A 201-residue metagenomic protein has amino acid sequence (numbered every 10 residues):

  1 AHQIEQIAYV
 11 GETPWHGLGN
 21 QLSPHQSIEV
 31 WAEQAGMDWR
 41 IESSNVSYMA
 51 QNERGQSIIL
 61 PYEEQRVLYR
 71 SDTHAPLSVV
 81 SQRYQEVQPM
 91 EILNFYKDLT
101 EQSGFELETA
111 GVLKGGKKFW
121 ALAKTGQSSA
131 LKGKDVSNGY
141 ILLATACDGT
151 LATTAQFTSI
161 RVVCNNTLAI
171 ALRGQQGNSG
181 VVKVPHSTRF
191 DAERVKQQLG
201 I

Functional and structural regions predicted by a protein language model:
A1-F95: Feature for intrinsically disordered/low-complexity regulatory segments and propeptides
T73-P76, T100-G104: Short, solvent-exposed loop/edge-beta patches enriched in aromatic
N94-F95, E101-I201: Intrinsic disorder/low-complexity polar-acidic segments
